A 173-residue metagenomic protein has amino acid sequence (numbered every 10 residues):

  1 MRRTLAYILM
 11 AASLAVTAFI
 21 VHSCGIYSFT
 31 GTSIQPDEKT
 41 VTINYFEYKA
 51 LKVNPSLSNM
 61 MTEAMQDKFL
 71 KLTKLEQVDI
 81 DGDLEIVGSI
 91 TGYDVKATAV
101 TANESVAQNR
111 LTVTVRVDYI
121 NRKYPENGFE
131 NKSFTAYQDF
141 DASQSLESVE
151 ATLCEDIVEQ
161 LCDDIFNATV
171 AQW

Functional and structural regions predicted by a protein language model:
M1-S23: Sec-dependent bacterial lipoprotein signal peptides
F19-E63, D67, L72-K74, D79 (+2 more regions): A structural "domain/chain start" motif
E47-N54, Q144-T152: Second-shell loop/turn segments in exported
K71-E76, D83-F129, S133-S148, E159: Surface-exposed short loop/turn segments
E150-W173: Compositionally biased, intrinsically disordered linkers/stalks adjacent to structured regions
